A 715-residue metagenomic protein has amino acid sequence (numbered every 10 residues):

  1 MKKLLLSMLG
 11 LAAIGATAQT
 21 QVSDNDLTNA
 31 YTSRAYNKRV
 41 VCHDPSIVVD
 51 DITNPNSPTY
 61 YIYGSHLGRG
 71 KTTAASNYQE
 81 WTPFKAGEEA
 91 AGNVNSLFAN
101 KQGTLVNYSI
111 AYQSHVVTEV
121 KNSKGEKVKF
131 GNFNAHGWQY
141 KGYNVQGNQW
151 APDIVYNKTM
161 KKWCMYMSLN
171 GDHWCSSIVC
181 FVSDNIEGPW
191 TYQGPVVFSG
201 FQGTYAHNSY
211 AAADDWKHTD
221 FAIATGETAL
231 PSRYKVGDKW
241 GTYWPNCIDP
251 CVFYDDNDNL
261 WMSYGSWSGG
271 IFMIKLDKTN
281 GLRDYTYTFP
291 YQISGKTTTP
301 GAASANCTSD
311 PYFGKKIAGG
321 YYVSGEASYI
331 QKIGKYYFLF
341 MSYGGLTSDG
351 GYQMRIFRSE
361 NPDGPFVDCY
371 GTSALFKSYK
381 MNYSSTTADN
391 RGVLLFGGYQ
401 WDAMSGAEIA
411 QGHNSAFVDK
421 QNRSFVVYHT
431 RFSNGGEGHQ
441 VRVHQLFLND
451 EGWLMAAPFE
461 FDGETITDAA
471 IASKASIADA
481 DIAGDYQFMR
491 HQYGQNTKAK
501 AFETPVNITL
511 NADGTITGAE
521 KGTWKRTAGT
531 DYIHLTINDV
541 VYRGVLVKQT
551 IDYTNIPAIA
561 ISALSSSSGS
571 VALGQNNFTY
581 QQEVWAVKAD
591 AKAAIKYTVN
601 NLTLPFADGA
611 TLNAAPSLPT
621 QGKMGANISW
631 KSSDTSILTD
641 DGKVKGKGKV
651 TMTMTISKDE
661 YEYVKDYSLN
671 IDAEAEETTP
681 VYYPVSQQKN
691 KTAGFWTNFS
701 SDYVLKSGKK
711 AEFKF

Functional and structural regions predicted by a protein language model:
M1-L4: Positively charged n-region of N-terminal signal peptides that target proteins for export
L9-T17: Hydrophobic h-region of N-terminal signal peptides that target proteins for export in Gram-negative bacteria
Q19-A593: Carbohydrate-active catalytic/glycan-binding domains of CAZyme proteins, especially the secreted or lumenal ectodomains
W190, C247, F366, Y486 (+2 more regions): Short glycine-aromatic motifs
K498-E503, D640-G646, N690-S701: Short, polar loop/linker segments at the starts of domains and inter-domain junctions
V506, E520, A626-I628, K709-A711: Short beta-strand/loop motifs in extracellular/secreted proteins, especially within beta-sandwich accessory domains
D590-E677: Beta-rich interaction/scaffold domains
K596, D672-K714: Glycan-recognition and processing domains
